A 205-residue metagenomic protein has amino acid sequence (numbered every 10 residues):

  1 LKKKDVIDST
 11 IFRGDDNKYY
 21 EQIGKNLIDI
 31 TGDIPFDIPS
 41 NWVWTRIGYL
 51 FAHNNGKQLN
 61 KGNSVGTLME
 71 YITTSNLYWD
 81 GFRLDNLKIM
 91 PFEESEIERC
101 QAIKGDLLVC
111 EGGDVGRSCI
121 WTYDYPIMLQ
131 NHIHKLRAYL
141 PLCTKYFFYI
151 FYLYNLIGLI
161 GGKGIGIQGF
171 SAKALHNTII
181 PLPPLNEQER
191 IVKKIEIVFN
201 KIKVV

Functional and structural regions predicted by a protein language model:
L1-N41, G48-L50: Accessory (non-catalytic) regions of SAM-dependent nucleic-acid methyltransferases and partner specificity/recognition
L27-D33, G48-K61, S75-K104, L129: Sequence-specific dsDNA recognition surfaces
I28-K57, P181-V205: Non-catalytic DNA-recognition/assembly elements of restriction-modification systems
V43, A52, N76-W79, D114-V115 (+4 more regions): Short, glycine-/Ser/Thr-/acidic-enriched flexible segments
N60-L68, N86, G162-I165: Short coil/turn segments at secondary-structure boundaries
K61-S64, F170, L182-P183: Replace "in large, NTP-powered and nucleic-acid-processing enzymes" with "in large, NTP-powered factors and other
T73-T74, M90-Y152, G161-G164, G169-S171 (+1 more regions): A short beta-sheet element
